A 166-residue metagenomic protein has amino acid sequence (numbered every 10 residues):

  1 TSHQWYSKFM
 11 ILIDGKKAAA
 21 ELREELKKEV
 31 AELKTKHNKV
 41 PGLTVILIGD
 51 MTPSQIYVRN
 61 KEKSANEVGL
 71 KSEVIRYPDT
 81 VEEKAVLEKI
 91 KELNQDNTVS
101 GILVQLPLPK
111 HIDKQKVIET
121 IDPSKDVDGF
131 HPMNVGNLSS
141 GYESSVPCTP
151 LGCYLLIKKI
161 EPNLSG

Functional and structural regions predicted by a protein language model:
M10-H37: Positively charged, low-complexity intrinsically disordered leader regions
E29, Q55-V68: Short, solvent-exposed amphipathic alpha-helices that sit in or adjacent to ligand/effector-binding or catalytic
V40-D50: Short beta-strand segments enriched in small/hydrophobic residues
L43, A65-T80: Short beta-strand elements in bilobed, periplasmic/extracellular small-molecule ligand-binding domains
A85-N97: Short, well-structured alpha-helical segments in soluble
V104-S165: Anion-binding alpha/beta catalytic cores of soluble intermediary-metabolism enzymes, centered on
